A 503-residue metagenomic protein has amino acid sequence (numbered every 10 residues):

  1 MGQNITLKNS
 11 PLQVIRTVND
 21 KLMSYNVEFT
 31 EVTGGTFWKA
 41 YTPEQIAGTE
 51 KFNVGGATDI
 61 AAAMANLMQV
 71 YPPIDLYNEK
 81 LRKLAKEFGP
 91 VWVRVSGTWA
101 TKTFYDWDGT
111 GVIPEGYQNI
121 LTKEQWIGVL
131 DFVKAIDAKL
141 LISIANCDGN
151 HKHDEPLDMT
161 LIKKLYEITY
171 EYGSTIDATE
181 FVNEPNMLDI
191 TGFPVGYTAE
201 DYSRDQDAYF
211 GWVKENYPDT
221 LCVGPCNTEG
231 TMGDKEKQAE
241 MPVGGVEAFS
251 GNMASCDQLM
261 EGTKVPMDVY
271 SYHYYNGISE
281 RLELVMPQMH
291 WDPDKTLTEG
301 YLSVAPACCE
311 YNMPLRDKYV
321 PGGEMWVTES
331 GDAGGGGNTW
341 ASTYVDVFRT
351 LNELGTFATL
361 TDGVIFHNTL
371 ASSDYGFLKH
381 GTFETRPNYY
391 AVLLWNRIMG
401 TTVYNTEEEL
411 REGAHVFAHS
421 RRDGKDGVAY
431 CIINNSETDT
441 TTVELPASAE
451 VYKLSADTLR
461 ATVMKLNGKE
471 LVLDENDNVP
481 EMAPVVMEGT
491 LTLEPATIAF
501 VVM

Functional and structural regions predicted by a protein language model:
M1-F181, P185-Q238, G244-A254, E261-P266 (+5 more regions): Non-catalytic accessory regions flanking glycosidase/transglycosidase catalytic cores in CAZymes
L121, I127, Y275-G334: Glycoside hydrolase catalytic-domain groove-lining segments
E184, K214, H273-Y275, H290: Histidine-centered active-site/metal-ligand motif
M260, K264-N276, E280-E283: Anion-binding catalytic surfaces of enzymes that hydrolyze or transfer phosphate/sulfate esters
